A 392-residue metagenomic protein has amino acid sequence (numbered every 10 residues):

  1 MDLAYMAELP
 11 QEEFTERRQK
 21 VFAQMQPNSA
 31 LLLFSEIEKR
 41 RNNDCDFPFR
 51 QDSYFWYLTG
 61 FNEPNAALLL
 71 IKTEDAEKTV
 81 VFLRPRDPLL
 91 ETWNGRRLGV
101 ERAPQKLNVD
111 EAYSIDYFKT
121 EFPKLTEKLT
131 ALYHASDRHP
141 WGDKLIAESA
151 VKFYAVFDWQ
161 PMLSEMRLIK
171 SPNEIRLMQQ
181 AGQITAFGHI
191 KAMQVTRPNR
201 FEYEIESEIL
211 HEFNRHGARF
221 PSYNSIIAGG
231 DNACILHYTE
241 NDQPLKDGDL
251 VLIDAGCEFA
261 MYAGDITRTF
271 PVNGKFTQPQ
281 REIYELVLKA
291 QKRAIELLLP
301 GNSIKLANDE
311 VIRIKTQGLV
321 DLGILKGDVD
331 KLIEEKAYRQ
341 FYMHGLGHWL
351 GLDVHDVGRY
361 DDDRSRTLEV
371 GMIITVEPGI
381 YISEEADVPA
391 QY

Functional and structural regions predicted by a protein language model:
M1-Y392: Active-site neighborhoods and metal-handling regions in enzymes and metal-associated proteins
